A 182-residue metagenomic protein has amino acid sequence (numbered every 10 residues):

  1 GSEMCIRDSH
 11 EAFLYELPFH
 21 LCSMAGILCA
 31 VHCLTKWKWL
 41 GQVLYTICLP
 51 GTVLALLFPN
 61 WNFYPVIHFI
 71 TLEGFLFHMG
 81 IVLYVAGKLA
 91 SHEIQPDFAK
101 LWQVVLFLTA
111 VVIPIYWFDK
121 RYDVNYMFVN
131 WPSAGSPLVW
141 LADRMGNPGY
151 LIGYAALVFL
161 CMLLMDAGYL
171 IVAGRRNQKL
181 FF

Functional and structural regions predicted by a protein language model:
G1-I6: Short, small-residue-biased leader/transition segments that mark boundaries at the very start of proteins
R7-Y15, T35-W39, N60-L72: Membrane-interface helix caps and helix-loop-helix hairpins in membrane proteins
H10-C22, Q42-Y45: Structural signature of hydrophobic alpha-helical transmembrane segments
L17-L21, F69-L83: Membrane-interface loop-to-helix entry segments
C29, G80-D97: Alpha-helical transmembrane segments in multipass membrane proteins, preferentially the mid-helix core
L34-G41, S91-L101, R175: Membrane-interface helix-boundary motifs at transmembrane edges
V43-T52, W102-A110: Central hydrophobic cores of alpha-helical transmembrane segments in multi-pass integral membrane proteins
Q103-L106, Y122-M162: Membrane-interface transmembrane-helix boundary segments in multi-pass integral membrane proteins
